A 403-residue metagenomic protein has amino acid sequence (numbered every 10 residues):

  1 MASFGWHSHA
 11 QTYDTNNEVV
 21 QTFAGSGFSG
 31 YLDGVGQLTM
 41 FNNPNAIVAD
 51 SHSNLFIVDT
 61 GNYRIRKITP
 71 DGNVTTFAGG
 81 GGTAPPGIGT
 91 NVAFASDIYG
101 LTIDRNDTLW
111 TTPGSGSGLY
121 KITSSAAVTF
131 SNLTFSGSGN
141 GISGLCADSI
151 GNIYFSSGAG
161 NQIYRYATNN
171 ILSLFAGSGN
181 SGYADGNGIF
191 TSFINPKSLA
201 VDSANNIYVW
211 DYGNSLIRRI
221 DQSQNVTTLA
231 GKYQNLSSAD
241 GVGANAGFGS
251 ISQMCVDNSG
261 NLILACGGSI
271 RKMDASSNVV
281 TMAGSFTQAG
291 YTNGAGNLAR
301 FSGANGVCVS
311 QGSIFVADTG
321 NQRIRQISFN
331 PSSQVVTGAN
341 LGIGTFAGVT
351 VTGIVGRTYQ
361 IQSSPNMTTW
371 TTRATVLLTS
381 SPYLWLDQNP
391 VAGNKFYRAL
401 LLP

Functional and structural regions predicted by a protein language model:
Y13-N45, N73-D97, A126-G141, I171-N195 (+2 more regions): Gly/Pro-rich loop segments of beta-rich domains
A49-H52, I103-N106, A147-I150, V201-A204 (+2 more regions): Residue-level detector of Asp-centered blade-edge/turn motifs that repeat once per structural unit in beta-propeller
N54-I57, T108-T111, N152-F155, N206-V209 (+2 more regions): Conserved beta-propeller blade signature
T60-G61, G114-S115, G158-A159, Y212 (+2 more regions): Short loop/turn segments immediately following the C-termini of beta-strands
Y63-R66, S117-Y120, N161-I163, S215-I217 (+2 more regions): Structural signal for beta-propeller blades
I68-N73, I122-A126, Y166-I171, I220-N225 (+2 more regions): Short loop/turn segments that connect beta-strands within beta-propeller blades
G303-S332: Blade-level signature of beta-propeller repeat domains, shared across WD40, Kelch, NHL, RCC1 and BNR/Asp-box propellers
F329-P403: Short, composition-biased motifs enriched in small/polar/acidic residues
